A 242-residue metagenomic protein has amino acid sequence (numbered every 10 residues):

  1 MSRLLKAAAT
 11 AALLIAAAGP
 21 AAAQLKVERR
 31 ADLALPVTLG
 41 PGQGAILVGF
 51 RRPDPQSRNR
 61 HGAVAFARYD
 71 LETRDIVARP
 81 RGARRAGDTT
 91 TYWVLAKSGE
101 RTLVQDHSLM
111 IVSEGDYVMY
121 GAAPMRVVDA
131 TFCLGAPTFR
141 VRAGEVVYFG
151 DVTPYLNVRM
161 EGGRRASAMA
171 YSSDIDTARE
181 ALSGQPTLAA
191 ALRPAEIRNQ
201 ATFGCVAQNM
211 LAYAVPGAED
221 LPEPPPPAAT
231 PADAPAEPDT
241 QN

Functional and structural regions predicted by a protein language model:
M1-A9: Bacterial N-terminal signal peptides that target proteins for export
T10-A11, A21: Cleavable N-terminal signal peptides
A16-A18: N-terminal signal peptide c-region/cleavage motif recognized by signal peptidases
A23-Y92, P124-N242: Primarily secretory-pathway and cell-envelope proteins
G87-L103: Short, acidic Ser/Thr/Gly-rich low-complexity loop/linker segments typical of extracellular and cell-surface proteins
V104-I111: Short, surface-exposed beta-strand/beta-hairpin micro-motifs centered on an aromatic residue
V112-G121: A short tyrosine-centered beta-strand micro-motif
